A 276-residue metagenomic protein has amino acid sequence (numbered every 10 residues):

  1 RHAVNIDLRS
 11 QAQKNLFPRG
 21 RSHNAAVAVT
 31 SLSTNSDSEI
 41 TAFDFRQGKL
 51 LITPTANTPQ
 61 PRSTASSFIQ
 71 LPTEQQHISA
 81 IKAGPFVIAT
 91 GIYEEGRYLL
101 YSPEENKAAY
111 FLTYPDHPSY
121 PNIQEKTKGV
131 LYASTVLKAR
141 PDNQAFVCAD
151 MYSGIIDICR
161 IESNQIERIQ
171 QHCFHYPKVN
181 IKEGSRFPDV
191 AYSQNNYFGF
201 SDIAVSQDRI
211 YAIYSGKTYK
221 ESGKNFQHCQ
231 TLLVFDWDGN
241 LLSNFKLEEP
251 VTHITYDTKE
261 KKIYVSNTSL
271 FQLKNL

Functional and structural regions predicted by a protein language model:
V4-A25, R62-T73, A108-Y132, E167-N195 (+1 more regions): Surface-exposed loop and turn segments in beta-propeller and other repeat-based domains that flank or scaffold
A28-S36, H77-A83, T127-Q144, A149 (+2 more regions): Structural signature of eukaryotic scaffold interfaces centered on beta-propeller domains
I40-T41, V87-I88, F146, I210 (+1 more regions): Hydrophobic beta-strand positions that form the internal "hydrophobic ladder" of WD40/Gbeta-like beta-propeller blades
F45-T90, G96: Asp-box/WD-like beta-propeller blade repeats and closely related beta-sheet repeat scaffolds
Q47-K49, I92-R97, Y152-I155, K217-E221 (+1 more regions): Short glycine/acidic-enriched loop and turn motifs that connect beta-strands
P54-N57, Y98-E104, N225-N240: Beta-propeller blade signature
Y192-F235: Loop/turn-rich, solvent-exposed surfaces of beta-rich toroidal or solenoidal domains
T255-L276: Blade-level signature of beta-propeller repeat domains, shared across WD40, Kelch, NHL, RCC1 and BNR/Asp-box propellers
